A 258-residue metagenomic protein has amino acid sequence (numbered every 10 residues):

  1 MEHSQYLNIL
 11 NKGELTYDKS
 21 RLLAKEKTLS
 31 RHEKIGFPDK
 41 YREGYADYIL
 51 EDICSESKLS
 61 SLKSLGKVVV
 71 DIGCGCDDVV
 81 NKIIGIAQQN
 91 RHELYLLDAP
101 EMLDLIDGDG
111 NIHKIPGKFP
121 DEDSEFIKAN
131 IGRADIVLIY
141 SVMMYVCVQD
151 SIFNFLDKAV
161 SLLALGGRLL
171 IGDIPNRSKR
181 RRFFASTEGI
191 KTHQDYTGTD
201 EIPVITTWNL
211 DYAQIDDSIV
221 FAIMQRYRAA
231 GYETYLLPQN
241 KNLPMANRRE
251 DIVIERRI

Functional and structural regions predicted by a protein language model:
M1-E33: N-terminal, positively charged/glycine-rich alpha-helical extensions of SAM-dependent methyltransferases
R21-S57: Class I SAM-dependent methyltransferase Rossmann-like catalytic core, especially the SAM/SAH-binding loop
L65-G75: Conserved class I S-adenosyl-L-methionine
C74-D123: Class I SAM-dependent methyltransferase SAM/SAH-binding core
L138: A conserved beta-strand element that flanks and buttresses the S-adenosyl-L-methionine
Y145-K158: A short, conserved alpha-helix within the catalytic core of class I
G166-I174: Conserved beta-strand signature within the Rossmann-like core of class I S-adenosyl-L-methionine
P175-R228, E233, P238-K241: C-terminal alpha-helical "lid/dimerization" subdomain adjacent to the S-adenosyl-L-methionine
